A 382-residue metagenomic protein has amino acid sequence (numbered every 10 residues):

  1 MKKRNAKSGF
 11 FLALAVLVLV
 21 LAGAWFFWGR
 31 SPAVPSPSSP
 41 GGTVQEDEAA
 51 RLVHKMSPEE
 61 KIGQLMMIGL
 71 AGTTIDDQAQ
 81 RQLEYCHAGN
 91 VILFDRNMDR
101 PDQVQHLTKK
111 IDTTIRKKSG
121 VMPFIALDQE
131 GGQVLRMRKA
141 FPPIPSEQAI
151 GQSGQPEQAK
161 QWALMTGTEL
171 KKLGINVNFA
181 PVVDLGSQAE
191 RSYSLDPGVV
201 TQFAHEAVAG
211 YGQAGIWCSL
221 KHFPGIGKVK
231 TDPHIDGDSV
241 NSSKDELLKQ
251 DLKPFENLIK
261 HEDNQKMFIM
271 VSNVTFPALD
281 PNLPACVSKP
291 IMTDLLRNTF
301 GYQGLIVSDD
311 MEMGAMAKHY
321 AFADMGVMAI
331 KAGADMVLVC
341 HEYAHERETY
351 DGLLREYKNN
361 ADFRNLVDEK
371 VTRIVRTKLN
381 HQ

Functional and structural regions predicted by a protein language model:
K2-I125, Q129-L135: N-terminal hydrophobic targeting/anchoring segments and the immediately downstream early-domain regions of hydrolases
S57, R100-D112, R116, L195 (+2 more regions): Second-shell residues forming the walls of enzyme active-site clefts
G63-L70, G89-L93, P123-Q129, V177-A180 (+4 more regions): Hydrophobic faces of well-ordered beta-strands that scaffold small-molecule active sites in alpha/beta enzyme cores
L65-I75, E147-K160, G237-Q250, E312-Y320: Active-site mouth loops of central-metabolism enzymes
A71-E84, Q158-E169, K249-P254, Y320-M328: Short, acidic/polar
A71-T73, R96, D128-G132, V182-D184 (+3 more regions): Active-site beta-loop-alpha junctions enriched in small/polar residues
D112-P142, W162-V182, V208-P224: Glycine-rich, aromatic-flanked loop segments that form ligand/cofactor-binding clefts across common enzyme folds
E147-A204, V208, G212: A substrate-binding/cap region within the structured catalytic cores of diverse enzymes
